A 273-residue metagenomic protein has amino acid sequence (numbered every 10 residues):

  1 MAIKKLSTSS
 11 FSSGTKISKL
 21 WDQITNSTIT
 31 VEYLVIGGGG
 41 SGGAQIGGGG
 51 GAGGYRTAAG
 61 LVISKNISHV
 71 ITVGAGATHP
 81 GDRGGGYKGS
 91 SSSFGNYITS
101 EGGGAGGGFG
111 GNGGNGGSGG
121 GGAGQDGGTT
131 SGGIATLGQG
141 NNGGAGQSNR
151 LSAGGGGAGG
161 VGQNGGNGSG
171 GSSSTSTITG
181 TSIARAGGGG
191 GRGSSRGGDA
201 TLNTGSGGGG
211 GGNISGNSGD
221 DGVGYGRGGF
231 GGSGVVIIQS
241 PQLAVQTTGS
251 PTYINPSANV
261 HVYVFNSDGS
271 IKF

Functional and structural regions predicted by a protein language model:
A2-G14, K19, T30-F273: Low-complexity, glycine/proline-biased repetitive segments and flexible coils/loops
L20-I24: Large eukaryotic, non-enzymatic subunits of multiprotein complexes that serve as scaffolds/tethers, characterized by
